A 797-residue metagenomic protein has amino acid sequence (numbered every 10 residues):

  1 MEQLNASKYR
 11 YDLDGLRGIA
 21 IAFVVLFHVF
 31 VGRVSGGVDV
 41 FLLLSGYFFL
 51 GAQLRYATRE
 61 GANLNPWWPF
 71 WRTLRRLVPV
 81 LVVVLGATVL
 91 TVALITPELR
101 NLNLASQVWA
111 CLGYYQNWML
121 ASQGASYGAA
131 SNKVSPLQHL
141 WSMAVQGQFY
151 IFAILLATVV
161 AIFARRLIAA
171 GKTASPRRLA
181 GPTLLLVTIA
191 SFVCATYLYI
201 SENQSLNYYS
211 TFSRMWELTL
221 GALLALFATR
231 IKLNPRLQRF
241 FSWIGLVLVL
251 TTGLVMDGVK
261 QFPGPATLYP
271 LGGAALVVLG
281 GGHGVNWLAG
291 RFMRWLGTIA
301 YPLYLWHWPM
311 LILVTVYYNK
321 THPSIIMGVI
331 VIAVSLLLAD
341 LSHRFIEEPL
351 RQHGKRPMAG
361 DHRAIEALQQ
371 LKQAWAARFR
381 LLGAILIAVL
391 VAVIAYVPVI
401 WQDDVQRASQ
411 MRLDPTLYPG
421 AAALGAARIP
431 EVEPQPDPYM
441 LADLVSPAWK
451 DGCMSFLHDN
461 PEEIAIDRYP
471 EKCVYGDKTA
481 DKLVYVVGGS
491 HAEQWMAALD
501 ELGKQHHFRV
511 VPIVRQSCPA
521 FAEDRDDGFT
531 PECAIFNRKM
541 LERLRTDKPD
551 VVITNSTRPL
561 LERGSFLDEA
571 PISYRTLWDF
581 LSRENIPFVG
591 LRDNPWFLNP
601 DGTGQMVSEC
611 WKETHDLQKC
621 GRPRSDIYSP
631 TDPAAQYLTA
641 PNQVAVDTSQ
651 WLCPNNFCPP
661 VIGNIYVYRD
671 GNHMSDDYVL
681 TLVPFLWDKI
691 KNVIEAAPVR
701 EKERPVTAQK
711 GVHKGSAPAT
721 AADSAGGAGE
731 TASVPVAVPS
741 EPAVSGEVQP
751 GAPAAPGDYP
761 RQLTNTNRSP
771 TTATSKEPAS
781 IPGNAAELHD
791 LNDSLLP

Functional and structural regions predicted by a protein language model:
M1-L382, I387-V393: Membrane-interface helix/loop caps of multi-pass membrane proteins
G258, N319-H322, L336, R344 (+1 more regions): Extracellular/periplasmic envelope-modification machinery, especially enzymes that add or remove acyl/ester groups on
